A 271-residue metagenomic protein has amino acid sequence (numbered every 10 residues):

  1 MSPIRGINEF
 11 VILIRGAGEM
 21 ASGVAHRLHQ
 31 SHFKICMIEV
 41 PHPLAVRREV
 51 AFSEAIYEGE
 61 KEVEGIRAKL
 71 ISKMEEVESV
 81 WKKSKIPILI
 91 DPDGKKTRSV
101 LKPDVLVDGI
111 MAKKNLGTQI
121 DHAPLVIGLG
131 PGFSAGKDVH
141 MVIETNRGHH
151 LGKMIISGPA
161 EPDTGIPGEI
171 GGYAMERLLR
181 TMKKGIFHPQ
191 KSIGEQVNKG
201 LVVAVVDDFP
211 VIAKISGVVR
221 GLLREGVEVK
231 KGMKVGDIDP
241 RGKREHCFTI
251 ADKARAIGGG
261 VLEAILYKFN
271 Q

Functional and structural regions predicted by a protein language model:
S2-Q271: Well-ordered secondary-structure scaffolds
